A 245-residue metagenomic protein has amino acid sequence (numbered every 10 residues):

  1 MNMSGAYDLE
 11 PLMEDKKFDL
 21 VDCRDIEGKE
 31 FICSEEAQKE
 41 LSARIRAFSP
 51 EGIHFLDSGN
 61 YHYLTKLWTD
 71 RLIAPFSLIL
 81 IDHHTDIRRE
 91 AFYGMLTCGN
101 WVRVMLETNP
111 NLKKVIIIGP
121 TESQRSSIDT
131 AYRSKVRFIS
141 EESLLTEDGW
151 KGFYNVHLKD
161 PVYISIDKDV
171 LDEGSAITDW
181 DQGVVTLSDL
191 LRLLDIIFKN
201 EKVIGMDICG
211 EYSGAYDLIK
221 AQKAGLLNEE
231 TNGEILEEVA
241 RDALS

Functional and structural regions predicted by a protein language model:
M1-L56, N60-L78, P110, K114-S245: Catalytic cores of soluble, metal-dependent hydrolases
H62, F92-N100, V184: Short, amphipathic alpha-helical segments
L78-E90, W101: Long, hydrophobic, well-ordered secondary-structure blocks that form the structural core and pocket-lining surfaces
I87-M95, I139: Flexible, glycine/proline-enriched loop segments at strand-loop-helix junctions that form or flank small-ligand binding
M95-T108, V115-P120: Conserved beta-alpha
